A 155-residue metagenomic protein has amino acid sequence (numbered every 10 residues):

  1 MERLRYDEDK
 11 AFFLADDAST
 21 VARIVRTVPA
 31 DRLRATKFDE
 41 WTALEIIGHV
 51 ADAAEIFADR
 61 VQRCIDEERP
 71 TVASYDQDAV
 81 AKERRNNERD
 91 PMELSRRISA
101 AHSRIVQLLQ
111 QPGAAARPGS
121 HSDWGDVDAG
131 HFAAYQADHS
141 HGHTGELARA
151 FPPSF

Functional and structural regions predicted by a protein language model:
M1-E2, V21, F38, W124: A short alpha-helix capping/helix-coil boundary motif
M1-K10, F57-A101, P152-F155: Short, helix-capping/interhelical loops that line the mouth of catalytic, cofactor-, or ligand-binding pockets
L4, L14, L33, F38 (+4 more regions): Generic detector of leucine side chains in alpha-helical contexts
D9, F13-V21, V25-R32, F38: Long, hydrophobic N-terminal alpha-helical segment
F13, D17-A18, R23-I24, A81-P118 (+1 more regions): Acidic/histidine-rich alpha-helical segments that form the ligand environment of transition-metal centers
A30-Q77, P118-F155: Short, contiguous alpha-helical
